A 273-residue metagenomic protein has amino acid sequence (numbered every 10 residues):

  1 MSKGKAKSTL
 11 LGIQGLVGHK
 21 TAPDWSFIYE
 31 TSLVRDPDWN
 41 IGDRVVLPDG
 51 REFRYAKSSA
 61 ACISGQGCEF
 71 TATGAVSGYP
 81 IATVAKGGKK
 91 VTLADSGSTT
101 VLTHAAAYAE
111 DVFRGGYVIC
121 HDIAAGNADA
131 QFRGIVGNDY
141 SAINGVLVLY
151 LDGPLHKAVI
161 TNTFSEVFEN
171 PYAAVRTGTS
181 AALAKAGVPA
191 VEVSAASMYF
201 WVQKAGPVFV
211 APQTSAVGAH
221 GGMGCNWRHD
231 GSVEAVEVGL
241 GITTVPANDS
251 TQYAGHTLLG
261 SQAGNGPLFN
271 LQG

Functional and structural regions predicted by a protein language model:
S2-T100, Y108-E110, Q131-G273: Extracellular receptor-binding modules and their adjoining Ser/Thr/Gly/Asp/Asn-rich linkers
G115-I123, C225: Short conserved beta-strand and strand-loop elements enriched in small hydrophobics with frequent Asp/Gly
